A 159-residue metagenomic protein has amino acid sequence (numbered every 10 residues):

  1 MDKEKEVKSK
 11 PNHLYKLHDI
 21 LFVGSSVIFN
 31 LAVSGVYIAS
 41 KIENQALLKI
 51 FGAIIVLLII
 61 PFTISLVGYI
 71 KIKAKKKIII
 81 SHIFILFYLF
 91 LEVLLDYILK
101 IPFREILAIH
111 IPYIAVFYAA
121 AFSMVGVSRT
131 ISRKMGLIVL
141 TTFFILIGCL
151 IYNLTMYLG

Functional and structural regions predicted by a protein language model:
D2-F51, R133-L137: Cytosolic juxtamembrane helix and N-cap/initiation of the first transmembrane helix
K8-D19, L66-I79, G126-G136: Helix-coil boundary and interhelical linker segments in multi-pass alpha-helical membrane proteins
V23-A32, I54-F62, I79-L94: Hydrophobic alpha-helical transmembrane segments
S34-Q45, V93-P102, L154-Y157: C-terminal ends of transmembrane helices
K41-I78: Membrane-helix boundary elements
A53-F62, I109-F122: Small-residue-rich segments of transmembrane alpha-helices in multi-pass membrane proteins, especially helix faces
Y97-I111, A120-V139: Membrane-helix boundary connector in multi-pass membrane proteins
G136-L150: Small-residue-rich transmembrane alpha-helices that serve as helix-helix interface/gating elements in multipass
